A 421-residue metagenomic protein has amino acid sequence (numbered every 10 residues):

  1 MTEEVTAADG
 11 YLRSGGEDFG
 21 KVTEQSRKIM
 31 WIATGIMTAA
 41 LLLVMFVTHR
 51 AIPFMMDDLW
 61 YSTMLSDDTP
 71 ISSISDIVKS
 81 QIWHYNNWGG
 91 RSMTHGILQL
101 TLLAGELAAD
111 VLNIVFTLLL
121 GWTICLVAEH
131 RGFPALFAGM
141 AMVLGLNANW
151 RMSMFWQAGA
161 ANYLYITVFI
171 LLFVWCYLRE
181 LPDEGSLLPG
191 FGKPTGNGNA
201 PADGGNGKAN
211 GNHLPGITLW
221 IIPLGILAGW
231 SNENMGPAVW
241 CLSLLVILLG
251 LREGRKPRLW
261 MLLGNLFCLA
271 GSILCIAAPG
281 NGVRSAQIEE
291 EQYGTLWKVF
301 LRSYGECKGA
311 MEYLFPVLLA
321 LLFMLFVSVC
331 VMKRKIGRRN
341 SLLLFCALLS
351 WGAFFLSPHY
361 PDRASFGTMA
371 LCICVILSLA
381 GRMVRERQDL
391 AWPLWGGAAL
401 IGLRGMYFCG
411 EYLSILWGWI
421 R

Functional and structural regions predicted by a protein language model:
M1-V44: Start-transfer (signal-anchor) and selected internal transmembrane alpha helices of multi-pass inner/ER membrane
F46-T101, Q157, G229-C241, I247-K333 (+2 more regions): Transmembrane catalytic cores of multi-pass membrane glycosyltransferases and polysaccharide-assembly enzymes
I114-F137: Transmembrane-helix motifs of polytopic, lipid-linked glycan transferases
L136-L144, N265-L266, R334-F354: Transmembrane alpha-helix segments characteristic of polytopic inner-membrane glycan-assembly/cell-envelope
M140-L181, N232, E312-L319, S350-I376: Membrane-interface micro-motifs in multi-pass membrane enzymes
I170-I217: Membrane-interface transmembrane helices that cradle and orient dolichyl/undecaprenyl
G216-G236: Membrane-interface alpha helices of multi-pass inner-membrane proteins
T218-L219, M383-C409: Signature aromatic-anchored transmembrane alpha helix within multi-pass, membrane-resident enzymes that catalyze glycan
